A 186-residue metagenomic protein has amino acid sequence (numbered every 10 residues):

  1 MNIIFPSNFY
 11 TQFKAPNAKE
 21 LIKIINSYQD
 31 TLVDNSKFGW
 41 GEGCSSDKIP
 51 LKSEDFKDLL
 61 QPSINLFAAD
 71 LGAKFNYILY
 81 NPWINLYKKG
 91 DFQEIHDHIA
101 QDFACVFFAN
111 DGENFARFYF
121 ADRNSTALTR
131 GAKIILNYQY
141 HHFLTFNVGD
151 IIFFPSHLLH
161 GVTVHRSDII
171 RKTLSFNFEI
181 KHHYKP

Functional and structural regions predicted by a protein language model:
M1-F75, F92: Non-heme Fe(II)/2-oxoglutarate
I3, N76, D97-Q101, D168-I170: A generic structural micro-feature
N8-Q12, D102-A104, T173: Intrinsic-disorder/low-complexity, polar/charged segments enriched in Ser/Thr/Lys/Arg/Asp/Glu/Gln
Y77-L86: A short glycine-rich, His/Asp/Glu-containing loop-to-beta-strand
N85-F153, T163, H183-Y184: Catalytic core of non-heme Fe(II) oxygenases with the double-stranded beta-helix
A104-F107, D168-Y184: A short hydrophobic beta-strand segment most commonly corresponding to one strand of the jelly-roll/cupin
